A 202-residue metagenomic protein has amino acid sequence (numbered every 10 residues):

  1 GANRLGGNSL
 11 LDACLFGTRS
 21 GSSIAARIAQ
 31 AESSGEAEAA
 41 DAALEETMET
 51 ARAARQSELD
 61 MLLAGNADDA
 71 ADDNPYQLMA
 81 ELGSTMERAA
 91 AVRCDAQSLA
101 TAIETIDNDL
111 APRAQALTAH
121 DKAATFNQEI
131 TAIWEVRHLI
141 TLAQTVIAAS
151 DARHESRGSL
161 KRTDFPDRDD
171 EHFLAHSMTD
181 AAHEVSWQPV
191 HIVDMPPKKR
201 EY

Functional and structural regions predicted by a protein language model:
G1-Y202: Glycine- and aromatic-enriched mobile tails/lids
